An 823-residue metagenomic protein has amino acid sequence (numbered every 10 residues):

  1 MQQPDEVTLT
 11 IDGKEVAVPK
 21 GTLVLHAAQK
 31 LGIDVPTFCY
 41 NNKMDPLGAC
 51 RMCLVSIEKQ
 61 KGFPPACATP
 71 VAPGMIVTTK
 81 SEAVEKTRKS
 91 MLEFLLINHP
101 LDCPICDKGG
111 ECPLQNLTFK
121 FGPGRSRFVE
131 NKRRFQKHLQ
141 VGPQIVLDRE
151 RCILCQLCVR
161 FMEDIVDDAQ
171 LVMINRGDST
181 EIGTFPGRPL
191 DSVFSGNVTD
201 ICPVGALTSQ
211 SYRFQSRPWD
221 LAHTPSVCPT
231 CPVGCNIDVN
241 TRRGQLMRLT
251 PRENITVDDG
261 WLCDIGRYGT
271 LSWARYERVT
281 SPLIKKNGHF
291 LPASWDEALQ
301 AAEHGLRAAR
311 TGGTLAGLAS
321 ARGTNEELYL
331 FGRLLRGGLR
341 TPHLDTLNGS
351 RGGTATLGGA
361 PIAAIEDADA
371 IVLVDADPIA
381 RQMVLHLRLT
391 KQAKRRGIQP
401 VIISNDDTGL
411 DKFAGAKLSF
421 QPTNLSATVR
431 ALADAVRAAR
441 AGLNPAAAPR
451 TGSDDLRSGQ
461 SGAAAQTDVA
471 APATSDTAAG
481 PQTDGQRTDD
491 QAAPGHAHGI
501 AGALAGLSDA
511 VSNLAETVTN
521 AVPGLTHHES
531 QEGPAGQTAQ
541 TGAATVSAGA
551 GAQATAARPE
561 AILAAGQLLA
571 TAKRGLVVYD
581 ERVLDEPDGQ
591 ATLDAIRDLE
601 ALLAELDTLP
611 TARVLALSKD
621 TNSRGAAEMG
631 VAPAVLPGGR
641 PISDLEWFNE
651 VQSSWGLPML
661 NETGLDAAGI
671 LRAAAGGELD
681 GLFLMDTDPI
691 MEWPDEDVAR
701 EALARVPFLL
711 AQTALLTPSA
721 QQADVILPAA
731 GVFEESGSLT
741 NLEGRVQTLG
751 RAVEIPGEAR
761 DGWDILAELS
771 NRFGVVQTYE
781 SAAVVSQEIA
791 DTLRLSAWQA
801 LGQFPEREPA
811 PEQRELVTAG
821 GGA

Functional and structural regions predicted by a protein language model:
M1-P36, G74-K132, I255-D258, D484 (+3 more regions): Iron-sulfur (Fe-S) cluster-binding modules
L9-T10, P73-T79, I182-G187, K412-F420 (+3 more regions): Short beta-alpha connecting loops at secondary-structure transitions that line or flank enzyme active sites
T22-H26, T324, D666, D761: Short, structural beta-strand-to-alpha-helix junction motif
V24-E58: A basic, amphipathic helix-loop patch mediating RNA/tRNA/ribosome contacts
Y40-L47, T69-P70, R176, V784-V785: Short, glycine-/polar-rich solvent-exposed loops and beta-turns at beta-strand/coil boundaries
R51-P229, V233-I237, R242-L249: Fe-S ferredoxin-like electron-transfer domains and their immediately adjacent linker/connector regions across
L96, P100, D148-E150, L154-C155 (+10 more regions): Catalytic alpha/large subunits of respiratory electron-transfer oxidoreductases, centered on bis-MGD molybdoenzymes
L101-K132, H138, L576, P658 (+1 more regions): N-terminal leader/propeptide and maturation segments of large enzyme subunits in energy/redox metabolism and hydrolases
